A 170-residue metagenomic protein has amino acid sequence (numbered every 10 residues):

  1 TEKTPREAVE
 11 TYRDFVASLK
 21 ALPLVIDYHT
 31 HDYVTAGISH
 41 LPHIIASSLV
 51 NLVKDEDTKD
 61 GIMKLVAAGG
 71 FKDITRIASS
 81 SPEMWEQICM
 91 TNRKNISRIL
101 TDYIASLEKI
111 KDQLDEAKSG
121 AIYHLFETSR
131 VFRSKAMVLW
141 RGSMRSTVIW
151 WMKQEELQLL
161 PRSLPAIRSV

Functional and structural regions predicted by a protein language model:
T1-I77: Internal alpha-helical scaffold of NAD(P)-dependent oxidoreductase catalytic cores
R6-E10, L100, Q158: Conserved strand-to-helix beginnings and helix N-cap segments that scaffold or border functional pockets
H31-T35, T128-F132, S146-K153: A short beta-alpha structural unit
V34-G37, I99, L125, L160: Amphipathic alpha-helix face/heptad-repeat signature
K59-S129: Interdomain hinge/lid region at the active-site interface of Rossmann-like NAD(P)-dependent oxidoreductases
A136-V170: A conserved regulatory-domain signal marking ACT and ACT-like small-molecule sensing domains and adjacent regulatory
